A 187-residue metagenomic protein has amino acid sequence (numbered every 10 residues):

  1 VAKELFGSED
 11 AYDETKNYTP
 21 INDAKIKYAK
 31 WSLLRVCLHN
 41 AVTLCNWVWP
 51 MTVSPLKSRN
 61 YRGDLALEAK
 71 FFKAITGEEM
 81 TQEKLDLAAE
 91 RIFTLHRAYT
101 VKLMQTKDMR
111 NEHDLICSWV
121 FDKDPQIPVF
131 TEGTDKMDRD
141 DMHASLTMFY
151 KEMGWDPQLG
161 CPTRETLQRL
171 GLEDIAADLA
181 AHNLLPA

Functional and structural regions predicted by a protein language model:
V1-A187: Extended C-terminal regions of large enzymes
